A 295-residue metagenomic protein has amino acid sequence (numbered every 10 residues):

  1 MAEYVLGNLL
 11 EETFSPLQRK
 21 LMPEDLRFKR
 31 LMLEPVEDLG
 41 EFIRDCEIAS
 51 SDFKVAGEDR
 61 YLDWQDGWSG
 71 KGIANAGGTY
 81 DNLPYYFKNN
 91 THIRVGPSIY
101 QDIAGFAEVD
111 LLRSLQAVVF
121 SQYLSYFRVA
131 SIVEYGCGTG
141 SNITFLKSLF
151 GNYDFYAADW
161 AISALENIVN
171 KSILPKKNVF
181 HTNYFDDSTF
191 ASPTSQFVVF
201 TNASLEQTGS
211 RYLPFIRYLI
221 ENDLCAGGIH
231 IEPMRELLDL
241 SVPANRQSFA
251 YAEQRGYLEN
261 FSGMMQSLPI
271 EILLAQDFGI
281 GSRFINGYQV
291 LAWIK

Functional and structural regions predicted by a protein language model:
M1-A117, N245, E253, S267-E271 (+3 more regions): N-terminal accessory regions of S-adenosyl-L-methionine
V129-G138: Conserved class I S-adenosyl-L-methionine
T139-D186: Class I SAM-dependent methyltransferase SAM/SAH-binding core
D186-P193: Short conserved loop adjoining the S-adenosyl-L-methionine
F197-R211: A short SAM/SAH-binding and catalytic strip from SAM-dependent methyltransferases
T208, P243-L258: Acceptor-substrate binding/catalytic loop of class I
P214-A226: A short glycine-rich, Lys/Arg-flanked "PGG" loop and its adjoining helix->strand segment in the class I
L224-L238: Conserved beta-strand signature within the Rossmann-like core of class I S-adenosyl-L-methionine
